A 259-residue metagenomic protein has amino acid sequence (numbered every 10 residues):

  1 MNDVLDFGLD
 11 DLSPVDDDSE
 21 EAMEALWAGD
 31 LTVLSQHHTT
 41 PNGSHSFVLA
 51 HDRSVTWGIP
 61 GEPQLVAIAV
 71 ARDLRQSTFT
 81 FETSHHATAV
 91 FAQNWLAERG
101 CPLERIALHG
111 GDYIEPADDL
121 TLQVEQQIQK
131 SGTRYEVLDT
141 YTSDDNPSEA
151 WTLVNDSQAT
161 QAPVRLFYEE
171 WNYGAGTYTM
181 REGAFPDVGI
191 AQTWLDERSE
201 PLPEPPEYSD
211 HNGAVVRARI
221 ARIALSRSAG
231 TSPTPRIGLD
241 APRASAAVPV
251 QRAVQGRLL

Functional and structural regions predicted by a protein language model:
M1-H45, E98-W151, N212-V215, A247: Negatively charged, low-complexity tracts enriched in Asp/Glu with abundant Ser/Thr
S35-Q36, R181, E207: N-terminal low-complexity, Ser/Thr/acidic repeat segments characteristic of secreted and surface-exposed proteins
H45-S46, L65: Short beta-strand micro-motifs in enzyme catalytic cores
H51-Q126: Internal, hydrophobic cores of structured domains that mediate oligomerization or house catalytic pockets within large
D52-F79, L153-T179, R198, A218 (+1 more regions): Short aromatic-glycine-(Arg/Gly/Cys) micro-motifs in beta-strand/loop hairpins
S77-T88, G174-V188: A short, exposed loop/beta-hairpin motif centered on an aromatic-Gly-Thr core
Q93-C101, W151, V164-F167, F185 (+1 more regions): Aromatic/pi-system hotspot detector in well-structured domains
A184-L259: Long, compositionally biased intrinsically disordered terminal regions
